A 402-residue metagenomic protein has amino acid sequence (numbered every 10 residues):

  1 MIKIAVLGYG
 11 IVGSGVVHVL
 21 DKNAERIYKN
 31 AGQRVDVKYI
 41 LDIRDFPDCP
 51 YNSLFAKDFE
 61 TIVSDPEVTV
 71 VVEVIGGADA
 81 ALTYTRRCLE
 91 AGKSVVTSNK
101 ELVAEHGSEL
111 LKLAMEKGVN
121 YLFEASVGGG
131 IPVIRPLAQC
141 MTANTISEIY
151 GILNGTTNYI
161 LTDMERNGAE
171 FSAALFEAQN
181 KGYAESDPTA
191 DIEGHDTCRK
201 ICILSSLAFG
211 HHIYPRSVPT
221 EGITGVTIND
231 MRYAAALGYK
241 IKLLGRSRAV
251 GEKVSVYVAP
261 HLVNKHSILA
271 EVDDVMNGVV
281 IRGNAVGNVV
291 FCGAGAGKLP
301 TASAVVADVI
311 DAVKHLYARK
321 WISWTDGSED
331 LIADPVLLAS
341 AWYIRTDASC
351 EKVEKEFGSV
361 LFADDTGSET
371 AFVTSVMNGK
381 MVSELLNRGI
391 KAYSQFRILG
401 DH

Functional and structural regions predicted by a protein language model:
M1-E90: N-terminal glycine-/serine-/threonine-rich beta1-alpha1-beta2 phosphate-ribose binding loop of Rossmann-like
L7, I11, G15, V35 (+13 more regions): Conserved active-site and cofactor/substrate-binding residues in soluble primary-metabolism enzymes
F55-A56, E73, V96-S98, Y121-A125 (+2 more regions): General beta-strand structural signal in soluble alpha/beta enzymes
V68, M115-D196, I203: Rossmann-like NAD(P)H-binding beta-loop-alpha module
A81-R87, A91, S98-A138: Rossmann-fold NAD(P)-binding glycine/threonine-rich loop
I146-Y150, N158-L161, E165, E177 (+3 more regions): Catalytic, metal-anchored helix/loop core of enzyme active sites in primary metabolism
L175-E271, M276-G278: Substrate-binding/catalytic subdomain of NAD(P)-dependent oxidoreductase enzymes
V309-H402: A conserved regulatory-domain signal marking ACT and ACT-like small-molecule sensing domains and adjacent regulatory
